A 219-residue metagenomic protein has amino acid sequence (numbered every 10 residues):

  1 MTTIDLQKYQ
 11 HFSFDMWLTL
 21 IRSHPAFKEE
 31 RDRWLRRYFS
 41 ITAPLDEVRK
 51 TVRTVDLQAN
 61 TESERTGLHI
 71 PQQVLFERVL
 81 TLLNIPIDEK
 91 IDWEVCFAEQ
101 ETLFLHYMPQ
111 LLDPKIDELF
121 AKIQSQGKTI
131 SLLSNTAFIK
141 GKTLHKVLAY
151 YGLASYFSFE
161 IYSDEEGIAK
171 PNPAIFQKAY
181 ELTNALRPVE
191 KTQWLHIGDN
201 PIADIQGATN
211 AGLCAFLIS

Functional and structural regions predicted by a protein language model:
I4-E118, Q124-Q126, G141: N-terminal helical cap/lid subdomain that shapes the substrate entry/recognition surface in HAD-like hydrolases
D117, Q124-I130, T136-I161: Substrate-recognition/cap helix-loop segment adjacent to the acidic, metal-dependent catalytic center of Asp-based
F120-Q124, Y180, I205, T209: Surface-exposed amphipathic alpha-helices with a cationic face
S158-N172: Glycine/Thr-rich beta-alpha phosphate-binding loop at enzyme active sites
A169-D204: Conserved Lys-Pro-Asp/Glu-containing loop-to-beta segment of HAD-superfamily phosphomonoesterases, centered on
L195-S219: Acidic, Mg2+-coordinating phosphoryl-transfer loop and its flanking beta/alpha structural elements, shared across
